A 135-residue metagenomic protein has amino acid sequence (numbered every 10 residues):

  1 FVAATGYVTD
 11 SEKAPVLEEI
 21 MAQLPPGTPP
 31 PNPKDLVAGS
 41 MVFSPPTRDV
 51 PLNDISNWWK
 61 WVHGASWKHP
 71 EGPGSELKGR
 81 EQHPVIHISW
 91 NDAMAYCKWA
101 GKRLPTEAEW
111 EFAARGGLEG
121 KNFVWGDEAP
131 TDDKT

Functional and structural regions predicted by a protein language model:
F1-D10, A100-G101: Short capping motifs at secondary-structure boundaries
V8-S11, V16, I55: Intrinsically disordered, compositionally biased low-complexity segments in eukaryotic proteins
E18-T135: Functional-site microenvironments in short loops/helix caps that host divalent-cation chemistry
